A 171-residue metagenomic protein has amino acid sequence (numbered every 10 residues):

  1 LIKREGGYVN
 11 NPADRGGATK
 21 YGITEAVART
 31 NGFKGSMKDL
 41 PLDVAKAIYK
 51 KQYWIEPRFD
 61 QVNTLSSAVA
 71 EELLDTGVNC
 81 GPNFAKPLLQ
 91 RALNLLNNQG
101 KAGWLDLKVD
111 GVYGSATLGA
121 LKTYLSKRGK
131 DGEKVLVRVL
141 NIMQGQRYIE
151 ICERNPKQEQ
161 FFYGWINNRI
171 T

Functional and structural regions predicted by a protein language model:
L1-T171: Cell-wall polysaccharide-cleaving catalytic domain and substrate-binding groove, primarily in peptidoglycan/chitin
